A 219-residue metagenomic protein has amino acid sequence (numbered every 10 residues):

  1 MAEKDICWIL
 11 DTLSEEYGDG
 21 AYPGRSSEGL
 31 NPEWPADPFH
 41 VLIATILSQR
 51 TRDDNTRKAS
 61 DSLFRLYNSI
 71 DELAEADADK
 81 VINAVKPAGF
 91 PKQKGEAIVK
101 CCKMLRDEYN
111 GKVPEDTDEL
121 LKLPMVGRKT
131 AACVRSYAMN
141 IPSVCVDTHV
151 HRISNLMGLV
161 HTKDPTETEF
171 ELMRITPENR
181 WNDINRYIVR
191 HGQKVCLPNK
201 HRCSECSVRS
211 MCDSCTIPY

Functional and structural regions predicted by a protein language model:
M1-E115, N179-R180, Y187-Y219: N-terminal polyanion-binding entry modules of DNA glycosylases/AP lyases and select other DNA-binding proteins
V41-L47, I98-R106, K112-G158, T168-E171 (+1 more regions): Catalytic DNA-binding helix-loop module of base-excision-repair DNA glycosylases/AP lyases
P87, V160-K163: Substrate-binding clefts and substrate-entry loops adjacent to catalytic sites of polymer-processing enzymes acting on
K92, P142-S143, M173, G192: A short hydrophobic/aromatic micro-motif that marks alpha-helical segments and, especially, helix-coil
A138, S154-G158, T176, R180 (+1 more regions): Short leucine-rich amphipathic alpha-helical surface patches
T148, K163-T166, S207: Short, charged hinge/linker segments at domain and secondary-structure junctions
T162-N179: Pocket-forming structural segment of enzyme catalytic cores
